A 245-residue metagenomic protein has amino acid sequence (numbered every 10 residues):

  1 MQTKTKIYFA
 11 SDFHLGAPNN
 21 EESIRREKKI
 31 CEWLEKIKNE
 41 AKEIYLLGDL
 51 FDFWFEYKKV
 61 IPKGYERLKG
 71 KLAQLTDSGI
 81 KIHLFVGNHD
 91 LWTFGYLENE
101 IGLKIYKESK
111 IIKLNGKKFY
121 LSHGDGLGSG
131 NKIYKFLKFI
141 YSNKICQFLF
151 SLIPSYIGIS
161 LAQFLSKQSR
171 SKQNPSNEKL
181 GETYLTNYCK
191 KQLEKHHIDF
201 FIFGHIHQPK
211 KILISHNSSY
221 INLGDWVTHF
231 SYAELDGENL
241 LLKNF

Functional and structural regions predicted by a protein language model:
M1-Q2, I37-E40, E194-H196, S215: Flexible, charged surface loops at secondary-structure boundaries
M1-Y8, I112-Y120, I214-S219: Beta-strand-turn-beta hairpins that frame and shape the catalytic cleft of phosphate-ester-processing enzymes
T3-K6, A10, L15-L114: Core catalytic region of metal-dependent phosphoesterases/phosphodiesterases, especially metallo-beta-lactamase-like
H14-L15, F51-D52, D90, G126-L127 (+2 more regions): Short, solvent-exposed loop/turn segments at secondary-structure junctions
D52-L75, Q168-I198: N-terminal short leaders/motifs
K104-K107, Y120, D125, N131-L137 (+2 more regions): Conserved beta-sheet core of the metallophosphoesterase superfamily
G124-Y184: Active-site-proximal loop/helix segment associated with metal-binding centers of metalloenzymes
